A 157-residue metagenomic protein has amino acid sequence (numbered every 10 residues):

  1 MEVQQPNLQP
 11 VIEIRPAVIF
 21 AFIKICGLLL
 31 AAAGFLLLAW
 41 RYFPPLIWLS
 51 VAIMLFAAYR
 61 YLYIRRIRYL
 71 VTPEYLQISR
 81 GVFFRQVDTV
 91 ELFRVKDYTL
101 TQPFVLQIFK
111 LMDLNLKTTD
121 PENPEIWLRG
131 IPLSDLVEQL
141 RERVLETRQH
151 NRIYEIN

Functional and structural regions predicted by a protein language model:
M1-N157: N-terminal basic, Ser/Thr-rich segments that initiate or prime the first beta/alpha elements at protein or domain
